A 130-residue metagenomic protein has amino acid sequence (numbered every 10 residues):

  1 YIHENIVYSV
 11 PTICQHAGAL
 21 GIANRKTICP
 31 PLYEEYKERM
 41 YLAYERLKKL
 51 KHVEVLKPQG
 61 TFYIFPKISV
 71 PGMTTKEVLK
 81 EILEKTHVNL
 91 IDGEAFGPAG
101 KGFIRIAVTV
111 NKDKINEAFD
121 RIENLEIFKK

Functional and structural regions predicted by a protein language model:
Y1-K130: PLP-dependent class I/II
